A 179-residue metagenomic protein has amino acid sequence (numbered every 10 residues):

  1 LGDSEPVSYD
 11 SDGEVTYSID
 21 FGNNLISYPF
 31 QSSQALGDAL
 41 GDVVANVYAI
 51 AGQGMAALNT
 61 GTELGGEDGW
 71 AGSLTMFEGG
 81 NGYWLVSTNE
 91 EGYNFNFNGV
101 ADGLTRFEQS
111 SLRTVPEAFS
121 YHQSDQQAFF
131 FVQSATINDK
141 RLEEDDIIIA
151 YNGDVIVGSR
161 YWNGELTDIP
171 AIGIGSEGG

Functional and structural regions predicted by a protein language model:
L1-G179: N-terminal exported-region signature
